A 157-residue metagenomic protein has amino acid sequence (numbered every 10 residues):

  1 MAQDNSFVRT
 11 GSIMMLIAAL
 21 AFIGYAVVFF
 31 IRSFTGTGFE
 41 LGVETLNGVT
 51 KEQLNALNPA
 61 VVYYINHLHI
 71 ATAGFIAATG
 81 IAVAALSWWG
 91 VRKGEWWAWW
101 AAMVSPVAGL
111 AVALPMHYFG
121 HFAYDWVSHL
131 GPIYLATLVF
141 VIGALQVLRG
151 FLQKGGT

Functional and structural regions predicted by a protein language model:
M1-S6: Short, Lys/Arg-rich, polar N-terminal cytosolic tail immediately upstream of the first transmembrane signal-anchor
T10-G42: N-terminal signal-anchor transmembrane alpha helix
T37-V61: Membrane-interface interhelical connector segments
F39-V43, V61-T79: A loop-to-helix transmembrane entry motif
G80-W99: Juxtamembrane helix-break-helix junctions at the cytosolic face of small multi-pass alpha-helical membrane proteins
W99-H117, A136-V139: Hydrophobic alpha-helical membrane segments
A111-P132: Membrane-helix boundary connector in multi-pass membrane proteins
L138-T157: Membrane-water interface at the C-terminal end of transmembrane alpha helices
